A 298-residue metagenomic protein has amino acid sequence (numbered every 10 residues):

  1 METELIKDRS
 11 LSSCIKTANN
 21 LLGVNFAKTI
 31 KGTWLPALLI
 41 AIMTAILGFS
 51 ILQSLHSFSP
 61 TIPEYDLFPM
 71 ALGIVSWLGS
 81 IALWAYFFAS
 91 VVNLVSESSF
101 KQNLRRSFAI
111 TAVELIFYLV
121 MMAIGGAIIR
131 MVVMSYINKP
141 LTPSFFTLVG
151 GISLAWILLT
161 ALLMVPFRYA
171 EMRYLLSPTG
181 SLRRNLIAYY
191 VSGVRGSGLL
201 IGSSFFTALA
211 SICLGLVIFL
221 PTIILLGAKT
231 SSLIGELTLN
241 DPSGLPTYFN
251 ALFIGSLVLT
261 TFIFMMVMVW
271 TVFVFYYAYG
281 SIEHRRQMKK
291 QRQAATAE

Functional and structural regions predicted by a protein language model:
M1-H56, I157-G235: Nonpolar helix-loop interface/hinge motif
L5, P63, F87-F100, L163-R183 (+1 more regions): Juxtamembrane transition segments at transmembrane-helix termini in multipass membrane proteins
S12, L78-V91: Central hydrophobic cores of alpha-helical transmembrane segments in multi-pass inner-membrane proteins across all
I15, I30-K31, I74-V75, F108 (+4 more regions): Hydrophobic alpha-helical transmembrane segments
N19-T33, A89-M121: Cytosolic-side membrane-entry/anchor segment at the start of a transmembrane helix
M43-S80, M122-T160, G215-M265: Membrane-helix interface segments in multi-pass membrane proteins
P63, F100-A109, N185-S197: Membrane-interface segments at loop-to-transmembrane junctions
L72-S80, A109-V133, S197-F206, A210 (+1 more regions): Hydrophobic alpha-helical transmembrane segments of integral membrane proteins
